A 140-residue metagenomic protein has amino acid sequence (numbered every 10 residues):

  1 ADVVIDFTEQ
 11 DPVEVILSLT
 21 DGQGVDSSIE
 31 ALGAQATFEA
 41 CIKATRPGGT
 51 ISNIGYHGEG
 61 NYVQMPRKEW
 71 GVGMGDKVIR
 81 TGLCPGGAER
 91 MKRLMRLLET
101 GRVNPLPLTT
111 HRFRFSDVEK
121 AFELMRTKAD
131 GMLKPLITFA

Functional and structural regions predicted by a protein language model:
A1-A40: Adenosine-nucleotide cofactor-binding segment
A1-I5, Q23, K68-V72, R96-T100 (+1 more regions): Short, hinge-like loop/turn segments at secondary-structure boundaries
D6, Q10, G22, Q35 (+3 more regions): Electropositive phosphate-/nucleotide-binding environments in soluble metabolic enzymes
E39-K43, G87-A140: C-terminal hydrophobic helical "lid"/dimerization subdomain of Rossmann-like NAD(P)H-dependent oxidoreductases
T45-P47: Helix-to-beta-strand junctions that scaffold the AdoMet/dcAdoMet cofactor pocket in Class I SAM-dependent enzymes
G49-T50, M65-P107: Rossmann-fold dehydrogenase core element
I54-G55: Acidic carboxylate diad motif detector
